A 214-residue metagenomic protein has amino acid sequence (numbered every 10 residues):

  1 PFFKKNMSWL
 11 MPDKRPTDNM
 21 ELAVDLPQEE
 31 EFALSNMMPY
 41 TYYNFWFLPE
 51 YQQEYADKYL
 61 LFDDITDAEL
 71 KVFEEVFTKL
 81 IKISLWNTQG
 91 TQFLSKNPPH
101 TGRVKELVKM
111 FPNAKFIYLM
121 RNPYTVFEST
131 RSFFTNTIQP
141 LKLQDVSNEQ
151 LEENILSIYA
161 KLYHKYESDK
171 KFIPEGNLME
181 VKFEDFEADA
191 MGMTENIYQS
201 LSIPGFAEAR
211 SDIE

Functional and structural regions predicted by a protein language model:
F2-F93: PAPS-dependent sulfation machinery
I65, R121, P204-E208: Short coil/turn linker and secondary-structure boundary residues
D67-T91, P98-M110, A114-N196: PAPS-dependent sulfotransferase catalytic domain
E195-A207: Non-catalytic, well-ordered alpha-helical segments in soluble enzyme domains
A209-I213: Conserved C-terminal helix/linker of AAA+ ATPases
